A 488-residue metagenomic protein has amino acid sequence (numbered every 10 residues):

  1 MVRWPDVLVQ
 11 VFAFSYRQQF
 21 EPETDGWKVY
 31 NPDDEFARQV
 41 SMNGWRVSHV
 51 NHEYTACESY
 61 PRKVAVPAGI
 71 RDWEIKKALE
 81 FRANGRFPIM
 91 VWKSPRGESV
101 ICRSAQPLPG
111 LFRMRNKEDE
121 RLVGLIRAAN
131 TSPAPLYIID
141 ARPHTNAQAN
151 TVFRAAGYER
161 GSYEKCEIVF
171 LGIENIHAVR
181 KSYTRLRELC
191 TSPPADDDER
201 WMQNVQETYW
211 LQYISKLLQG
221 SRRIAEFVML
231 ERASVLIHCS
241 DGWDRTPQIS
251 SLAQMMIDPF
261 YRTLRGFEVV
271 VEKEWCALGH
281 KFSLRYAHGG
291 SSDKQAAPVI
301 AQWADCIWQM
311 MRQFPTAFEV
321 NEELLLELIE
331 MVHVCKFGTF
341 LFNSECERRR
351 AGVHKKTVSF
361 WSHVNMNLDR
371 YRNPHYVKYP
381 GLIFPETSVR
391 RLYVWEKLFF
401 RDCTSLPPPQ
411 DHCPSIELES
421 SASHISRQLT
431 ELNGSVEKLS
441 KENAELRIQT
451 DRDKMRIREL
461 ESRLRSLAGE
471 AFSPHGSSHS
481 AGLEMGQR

Functional and structural regions predicted by a protein language model:
M1-V235, S251-R488: Cys-dependent protein tyrosine phosphatase-like superfamily
C239-P247: Ser/Thr-glycine-rich phosphate-binding loops at phosphate-binding pockets of nucleotides, nucleotide cofactors
